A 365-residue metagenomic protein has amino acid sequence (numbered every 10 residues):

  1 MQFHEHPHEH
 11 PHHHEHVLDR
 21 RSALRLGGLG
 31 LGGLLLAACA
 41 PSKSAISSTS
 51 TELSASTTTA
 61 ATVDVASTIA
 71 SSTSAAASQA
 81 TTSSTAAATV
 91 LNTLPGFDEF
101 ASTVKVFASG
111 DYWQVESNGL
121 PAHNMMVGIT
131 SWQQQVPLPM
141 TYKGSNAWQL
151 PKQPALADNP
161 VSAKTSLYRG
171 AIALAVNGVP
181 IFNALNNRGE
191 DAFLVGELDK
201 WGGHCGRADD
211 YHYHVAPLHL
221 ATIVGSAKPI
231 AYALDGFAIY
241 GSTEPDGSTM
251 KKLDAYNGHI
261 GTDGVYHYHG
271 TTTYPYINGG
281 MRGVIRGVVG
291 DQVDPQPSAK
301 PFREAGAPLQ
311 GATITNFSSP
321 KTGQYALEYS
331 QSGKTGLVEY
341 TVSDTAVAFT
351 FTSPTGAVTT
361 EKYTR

Functional and structural regions predicted by a protein language model:
M1-S22, G27-A38, I46: N-terminal secretory signal peptides
A40-I69: Short, low-complexity, disordered segments immediately C-terminal to signal peptides in bacterial exported proteins
V65, I69, A76-R188: Solvent-exposed N-terminal domain segments of exported/luminal and surface proteins
A86-L138, V224-A357: Extracellular glycan/ECM-engagement signal in secreted proteins
P154, L185-N187, V215-H219, T243-P245 (+2 more regions): A mature extracytoplasmic/lumenal domain signature
N177, R207-L220, D263-Y274: Extracellular/lumenal glycan-associated surfaces
D199, G203, A208-Y240: Active-site cradle of extracellular carbohydrate-active enzymes
